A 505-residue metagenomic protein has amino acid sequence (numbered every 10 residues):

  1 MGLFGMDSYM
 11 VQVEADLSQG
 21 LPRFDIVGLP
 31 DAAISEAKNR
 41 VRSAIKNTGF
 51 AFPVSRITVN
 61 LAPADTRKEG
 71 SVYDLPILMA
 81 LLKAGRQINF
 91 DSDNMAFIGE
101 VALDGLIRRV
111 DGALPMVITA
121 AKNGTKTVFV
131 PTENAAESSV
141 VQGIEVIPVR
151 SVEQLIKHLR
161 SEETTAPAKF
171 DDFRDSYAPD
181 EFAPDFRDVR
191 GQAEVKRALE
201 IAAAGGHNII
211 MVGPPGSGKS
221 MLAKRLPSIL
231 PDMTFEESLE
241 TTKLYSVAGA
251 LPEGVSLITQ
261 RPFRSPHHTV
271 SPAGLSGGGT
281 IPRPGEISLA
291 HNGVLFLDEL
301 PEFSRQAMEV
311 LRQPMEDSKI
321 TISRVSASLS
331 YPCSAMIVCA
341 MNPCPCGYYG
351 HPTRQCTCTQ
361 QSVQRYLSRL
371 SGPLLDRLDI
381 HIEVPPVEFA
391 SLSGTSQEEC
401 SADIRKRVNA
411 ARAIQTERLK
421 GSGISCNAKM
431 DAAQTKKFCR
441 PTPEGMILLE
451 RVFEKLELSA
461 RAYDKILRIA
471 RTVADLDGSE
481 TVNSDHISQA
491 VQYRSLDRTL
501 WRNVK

Functional and structural regions predicted by a protein language model:
M1-I210, S217-S220, S323, Y463 (+1 more regions): Peripheral, non-AAA+ core regions of ATP-driven protein-machinery
V11-L17, L275, D379-I382: Short beta-strand elements
P30-K38, P53, N60-G70, I281-P282 (+1 more regions): Basic, amphipathic alpha-helical bundle interface domains used for macromolecular binding and assembly
D104, L297-S304, G347: Catalytic P-loop NTPase motifs of RecA-like helicase/translocase cores
E163-I201, G205, D232-I287: P-loop NTPase nucleotide-binding/switch module
M211-P252, D317: Walker A/P-loop
N292, D298-E299, V310: Walker B catalytic acidic pair
